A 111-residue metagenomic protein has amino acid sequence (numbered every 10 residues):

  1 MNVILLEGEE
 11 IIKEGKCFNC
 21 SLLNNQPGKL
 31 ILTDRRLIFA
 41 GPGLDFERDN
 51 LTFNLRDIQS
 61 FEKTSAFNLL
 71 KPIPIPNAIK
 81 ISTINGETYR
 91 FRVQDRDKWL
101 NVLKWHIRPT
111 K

Functional and structural regions predicted by a protein language model:
M1-L32, E47-L51, I73-I75, T83-K111: Anionic N-terminal interaction surfaces
G15-N19, G41-G43, S65-F67: Short, well-ordered turn and helix-capping elements at secondary-structure junctions
L30-G43: Short, contiguous, helix-prone interaction/anchoring segments in small proteins
L37, T52-F67: Phosphoinositide-dependent membrane-docking surfaces
L44-R48, E62-P76: Short acidic, Gly/Pro-enriched loop/turn segments at secondary-structure junctions
I79: Aromatic, loop-rich ligand-recognition surfaces of beta-strand-rich domains
